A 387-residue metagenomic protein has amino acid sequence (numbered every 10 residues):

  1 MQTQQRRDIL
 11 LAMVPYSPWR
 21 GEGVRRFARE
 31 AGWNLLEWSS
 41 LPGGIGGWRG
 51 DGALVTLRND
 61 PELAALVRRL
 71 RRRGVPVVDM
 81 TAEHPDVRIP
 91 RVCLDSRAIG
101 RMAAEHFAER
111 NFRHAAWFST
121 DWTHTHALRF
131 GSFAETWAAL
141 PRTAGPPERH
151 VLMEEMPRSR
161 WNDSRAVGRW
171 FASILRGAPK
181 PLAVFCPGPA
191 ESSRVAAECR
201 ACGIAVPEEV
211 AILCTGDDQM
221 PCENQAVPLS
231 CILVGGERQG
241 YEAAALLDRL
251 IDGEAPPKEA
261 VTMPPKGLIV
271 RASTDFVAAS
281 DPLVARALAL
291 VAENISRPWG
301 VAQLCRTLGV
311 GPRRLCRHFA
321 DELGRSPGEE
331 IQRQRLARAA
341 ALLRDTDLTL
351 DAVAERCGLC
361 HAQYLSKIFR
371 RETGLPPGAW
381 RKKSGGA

Functional and structural regions predicted by a protein language model:
M1-L57, E62-T307, P312, C316 (+7 more regions): Bacterial carbohydrate/catabolite-sensing allosteric modules
L315, F319, Y364-L365, F369: Short hydrophobic/aromatic patch on the recognition helix
E322, A339, E372: DNA major-groove recognition helices of helix-turn-helix
G324-E329, T349-D351, G374-S384: Short, Lys/Arg-enriched C-terminal cap helix and immediately downstream tail that follows
